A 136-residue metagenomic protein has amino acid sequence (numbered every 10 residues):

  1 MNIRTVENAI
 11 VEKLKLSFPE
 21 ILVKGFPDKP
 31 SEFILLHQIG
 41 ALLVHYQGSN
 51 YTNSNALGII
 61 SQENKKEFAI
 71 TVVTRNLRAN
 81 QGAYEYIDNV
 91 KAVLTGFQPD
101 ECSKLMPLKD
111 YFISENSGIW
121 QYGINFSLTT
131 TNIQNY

Functional and structural regions predicted by a protein language model:
M1-G58, Y84-D88: Small/polar-rich, solvent-exposed N-terminal microdomains that initiate assembly or binding
M1-R4, L77, Q81, W120: Charge-dense, low-complexity intrinsically disordered segments
L16, E20, H37-L43, E85-Y136: Acidic-leaning, charged glycine-interspersed low-complexity segments
G48-N50, K66-T71, V93-F97, N132: Glycine-rich loops and low-complexity Gly/Arg-rich segments that provide flexible linkers or classic glycine-based
Y51-S54, R75-A79, T131-Y136: Short, cysteine-centered beta-strand-loop-beta hairpins and adjacent loop/turn segments enriched in charged/polar
N55-E63, E115-S117: Short, solvent-exposed beta-strand/turn "edge" segments of beta-rich domains on protein surfaces
I59-K65, T74-T95: Extracellular/virion structural assembly segments
S61-N76, W120-N132: Oligomerization/assembly interface segments of phage tail-like spikes and tubes
